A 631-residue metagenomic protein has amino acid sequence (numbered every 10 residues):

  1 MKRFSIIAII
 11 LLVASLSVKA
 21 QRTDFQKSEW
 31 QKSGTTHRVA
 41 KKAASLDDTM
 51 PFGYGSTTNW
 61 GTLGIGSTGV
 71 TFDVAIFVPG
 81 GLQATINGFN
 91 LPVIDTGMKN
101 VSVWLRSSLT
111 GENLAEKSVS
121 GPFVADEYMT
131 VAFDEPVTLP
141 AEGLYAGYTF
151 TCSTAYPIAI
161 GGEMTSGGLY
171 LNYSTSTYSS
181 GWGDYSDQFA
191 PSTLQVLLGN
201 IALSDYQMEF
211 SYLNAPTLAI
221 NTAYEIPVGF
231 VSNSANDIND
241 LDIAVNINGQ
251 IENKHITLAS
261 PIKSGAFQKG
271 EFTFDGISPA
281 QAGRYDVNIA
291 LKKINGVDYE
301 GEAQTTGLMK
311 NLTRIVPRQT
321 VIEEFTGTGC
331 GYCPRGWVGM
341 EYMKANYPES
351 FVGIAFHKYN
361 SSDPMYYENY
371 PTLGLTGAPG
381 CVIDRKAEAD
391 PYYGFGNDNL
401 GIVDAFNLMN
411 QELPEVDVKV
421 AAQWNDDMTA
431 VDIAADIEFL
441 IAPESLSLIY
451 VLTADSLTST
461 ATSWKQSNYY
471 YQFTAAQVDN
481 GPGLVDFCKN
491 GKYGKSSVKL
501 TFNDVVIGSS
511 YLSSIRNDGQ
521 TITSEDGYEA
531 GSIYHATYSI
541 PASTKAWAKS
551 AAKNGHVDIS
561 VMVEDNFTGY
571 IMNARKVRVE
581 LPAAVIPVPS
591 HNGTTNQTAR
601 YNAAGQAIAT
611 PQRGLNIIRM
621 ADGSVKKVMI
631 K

Functional and structural regions predicted by a protein language model:
R3, A20, L615-K631: C-terminal tail/sorting-segment detector
T23-S108, T149-Y206: Beta-sheet-rich sandwich/jelly-roll-like modules and their strand-loop junctions
K41-I65, L197-A219, N311-T320, Y570 (+1 more regions): Residue-level detector of functionally pivotal "anchor" positions at catalytic/ligand-binding pockets or at interdomain
M129-S166, R284-L291, S445-A454: Short, well-structured beta-strand segments enriched in hydrophobic/aromatic residues within extracellular or lumenal
P216-T222, W424-M428: Short, solvent-exposed loop/linker segments at the N-terminal edge of repeated beta-sheet extracellular domains
I251-P279: Intrinsically disordered, low-complexity Pro/Gly/Ser/Thr-rich segments with frequent PxxP/GP/PP motifs and embedded
R314-E349: Local sequence-structure signature of Cys/Sec-based thiol-disulfide redox active-site neighborhoods
E349-P582: Short, conserved sequence motifs used for protein processing/export or organelle targeting and for catalysis
